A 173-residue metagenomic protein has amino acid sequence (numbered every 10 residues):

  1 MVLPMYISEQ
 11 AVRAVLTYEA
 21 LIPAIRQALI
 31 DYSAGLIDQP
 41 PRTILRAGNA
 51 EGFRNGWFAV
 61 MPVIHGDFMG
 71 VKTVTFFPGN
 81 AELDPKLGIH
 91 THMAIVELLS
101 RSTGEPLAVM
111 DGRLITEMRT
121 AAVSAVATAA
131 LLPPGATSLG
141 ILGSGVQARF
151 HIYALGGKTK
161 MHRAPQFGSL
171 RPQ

Functional and structural regions predicted by a protein language model:
M1-E117, V123-A125, L132-G135: N-terminal ligand-binding/catalytic initiation module
A130-L132, Q173: Short, intrinsically disordered/low-complexity patches at protein termini and at juxtamembrane boundaries
L139-G140: Conserved beta-strand elements of the Class I
S144-G145: Glycine-rich Rossmann-fold phosphate-binding loop(s) that bind the pyrophosphate of adenine dinucleotide cofactors
A148-R149: N-terminal Rossmann-fold NAD(P) dinucleotide-binding loop
I152, G156-G157: Gly/Ala-rich phosphate-binding loop of Rossmann-like dinucleotide-binding domains, activating on the conserved
K158-Q173: NAD(P)-binding Rossmann-fold cofactor-contacting core
